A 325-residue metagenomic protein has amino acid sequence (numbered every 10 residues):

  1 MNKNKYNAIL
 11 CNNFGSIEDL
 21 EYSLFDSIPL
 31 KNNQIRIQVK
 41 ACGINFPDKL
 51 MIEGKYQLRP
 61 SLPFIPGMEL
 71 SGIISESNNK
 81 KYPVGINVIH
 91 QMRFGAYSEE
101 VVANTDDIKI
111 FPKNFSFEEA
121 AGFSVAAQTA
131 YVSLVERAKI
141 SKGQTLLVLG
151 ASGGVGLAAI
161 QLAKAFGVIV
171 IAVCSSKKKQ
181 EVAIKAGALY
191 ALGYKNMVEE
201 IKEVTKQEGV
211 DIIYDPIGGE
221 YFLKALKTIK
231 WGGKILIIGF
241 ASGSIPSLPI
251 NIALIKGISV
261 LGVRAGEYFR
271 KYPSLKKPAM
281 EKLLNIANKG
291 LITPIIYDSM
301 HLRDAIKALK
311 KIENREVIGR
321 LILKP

Functional and structural regions predicted by a protein language model:
N2, D26-G43, K55-G95: Glycine-rich beta-strand-centered segment in the early N-terminal region that forms part of a ligand/cofactor-binding
K3-N4, P273-P325: C-terminal hydrophobic helical "lid"/dimerization subdomain of Rossmann-like NAD(P)H-dependent oxidoreductases
L50, N87-G150: NAD(P)H dinucleotide-binding glycine-rich loop of Rossmann-like/cofactor-binding domains, especially the beta1-alpha1
V148, K164-Y221, S274-P278: Adenosine-nucleotide cofactor-binding segment
A151, I217, F240: NAD(P)H cofactor-binding loop motif with strongest signal on the N-terminal glycine-rich segment
S152, I160: N-terminal Rossmann NAD(P)H-binding glycine-rich loop of SDR-like oxidoreductase domains
E220-L291, K324-P325: Glycine-rich phosphate-binding loop and adjacent beta-alpha segment of Rossmann(oid) nucleotide-cofactor-binding
